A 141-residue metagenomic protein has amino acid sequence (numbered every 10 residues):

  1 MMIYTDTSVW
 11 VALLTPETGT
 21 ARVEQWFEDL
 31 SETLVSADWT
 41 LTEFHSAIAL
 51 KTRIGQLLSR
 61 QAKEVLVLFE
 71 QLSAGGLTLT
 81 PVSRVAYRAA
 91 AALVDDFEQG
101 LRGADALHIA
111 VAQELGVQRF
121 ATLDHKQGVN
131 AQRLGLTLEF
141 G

Functional and structural regions predicted by a protein language model:
M1-M2, V9, Q71, I109-G141: Acidic, PIN/NYN-like endoribonuclease modules and their adjacent C-terminal/linker elements
M1-T42, K51-E64, L134: Short, well-structured N-terminal submotif of metal-dependent ribonuclease cores
V35, T80, T137-E139: General small-molecule cofactor/ligand-binding pocket signal
E43-S46, V111: Short amphipathic alpha-helical face segments that pack within enzyme cores and frequently flank/anchor catalytic
I48-S83, Y87-A92: Active-site-proximal, substrate-binding regions of enzyme catalytic domains and RNA-binding/basic surfaces
L57-L58, G100, Q118, T137: Short coil/loop linkers at secondary-structure junctions
G75-V129: Active-site neighborhoods of divalent-metal-dependent phosphate/nucleic-acid chemistry enzymes
